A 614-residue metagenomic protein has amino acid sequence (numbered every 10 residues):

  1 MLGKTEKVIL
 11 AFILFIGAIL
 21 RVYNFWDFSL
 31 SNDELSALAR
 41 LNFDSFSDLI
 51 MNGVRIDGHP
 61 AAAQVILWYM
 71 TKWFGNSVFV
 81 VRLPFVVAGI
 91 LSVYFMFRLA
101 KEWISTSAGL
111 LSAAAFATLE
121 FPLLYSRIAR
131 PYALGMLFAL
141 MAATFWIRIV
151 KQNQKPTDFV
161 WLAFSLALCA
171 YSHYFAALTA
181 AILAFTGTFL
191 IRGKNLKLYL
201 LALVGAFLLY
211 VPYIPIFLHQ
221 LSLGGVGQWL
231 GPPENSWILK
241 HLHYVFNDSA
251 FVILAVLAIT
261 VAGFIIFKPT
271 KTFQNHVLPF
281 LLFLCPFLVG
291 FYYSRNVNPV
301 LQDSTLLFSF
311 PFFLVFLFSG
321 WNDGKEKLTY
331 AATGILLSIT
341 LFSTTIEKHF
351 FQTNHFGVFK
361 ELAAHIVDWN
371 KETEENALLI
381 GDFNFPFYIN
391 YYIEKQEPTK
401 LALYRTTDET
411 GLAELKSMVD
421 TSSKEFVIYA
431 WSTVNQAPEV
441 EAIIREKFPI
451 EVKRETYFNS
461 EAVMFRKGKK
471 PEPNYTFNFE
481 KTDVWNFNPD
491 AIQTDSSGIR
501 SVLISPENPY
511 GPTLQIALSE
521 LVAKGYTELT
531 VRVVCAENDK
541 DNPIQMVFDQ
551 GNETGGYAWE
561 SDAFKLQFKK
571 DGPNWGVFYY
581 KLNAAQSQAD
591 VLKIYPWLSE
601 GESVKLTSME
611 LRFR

Functional and structural regions predicted by a protein language model:
M1-K4: Short, Lys/Arg-rich, polar N-terminal cytosolic tail immediately upstream of the first transmembrane signal-anchor
E6, L10-S422, F426-F465: Membrane-proximal helix-loop-helix interfaces that form the catalytic/acceptor-binding platform of multi-pass membrane
F28, T71, M464-R614: Extracellular and organelle-lumenal recognition/adhesion modules and their flexible linkers in secreted
